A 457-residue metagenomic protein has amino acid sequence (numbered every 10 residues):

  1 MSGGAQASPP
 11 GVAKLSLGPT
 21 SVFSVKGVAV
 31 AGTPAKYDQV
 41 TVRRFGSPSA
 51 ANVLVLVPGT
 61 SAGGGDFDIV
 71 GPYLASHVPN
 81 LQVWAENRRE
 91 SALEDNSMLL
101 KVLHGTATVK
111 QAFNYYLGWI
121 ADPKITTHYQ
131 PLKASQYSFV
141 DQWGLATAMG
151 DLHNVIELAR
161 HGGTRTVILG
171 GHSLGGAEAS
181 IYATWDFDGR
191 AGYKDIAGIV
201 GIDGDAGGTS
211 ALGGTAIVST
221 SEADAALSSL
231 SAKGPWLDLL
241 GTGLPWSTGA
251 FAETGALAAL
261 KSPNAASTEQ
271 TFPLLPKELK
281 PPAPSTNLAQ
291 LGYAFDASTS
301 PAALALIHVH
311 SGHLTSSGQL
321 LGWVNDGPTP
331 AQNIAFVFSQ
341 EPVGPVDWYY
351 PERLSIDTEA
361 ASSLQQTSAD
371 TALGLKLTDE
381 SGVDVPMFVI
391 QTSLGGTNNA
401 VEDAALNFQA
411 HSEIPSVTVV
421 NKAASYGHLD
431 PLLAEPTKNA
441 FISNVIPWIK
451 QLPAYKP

Functional and structural regions predicted by a protein language model:
P9-S49: N-terminal cap/lid segment of alpha/beta-hydrolase-fold proteins
G46-A121: Short, surface-exposed "cap/lid" segments of acyl-processing enzymes
V57-S61, S173, G204, T392-L394: Glycine-rich His-Gly loop
N87, P281-P457: C-terminal subdomain of alpha/beta-hydrolase-fold enzymes, centered on the catalytic histidine and its supporting
V102-R160: Alpha/beta-hydrolase active-site loop
G170-A179: Gly/Ala-rich beta-loop-alpha elbow adjacent to hydrolase catalytic centers
G192-I196, D203-N333: Alpha/beta-hydrolase-fold enzymes
